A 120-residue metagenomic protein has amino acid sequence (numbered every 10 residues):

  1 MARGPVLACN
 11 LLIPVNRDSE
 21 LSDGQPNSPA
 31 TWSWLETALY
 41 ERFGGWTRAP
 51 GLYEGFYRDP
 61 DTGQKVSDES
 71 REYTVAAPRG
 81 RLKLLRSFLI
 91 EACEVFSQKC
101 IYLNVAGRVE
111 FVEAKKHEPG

Functional and structural regions predicted by a protein language model:
M1-G120: Positively charged, small/polar-rich N-terminal and surface patches that mediate targeting and assembly and bind
